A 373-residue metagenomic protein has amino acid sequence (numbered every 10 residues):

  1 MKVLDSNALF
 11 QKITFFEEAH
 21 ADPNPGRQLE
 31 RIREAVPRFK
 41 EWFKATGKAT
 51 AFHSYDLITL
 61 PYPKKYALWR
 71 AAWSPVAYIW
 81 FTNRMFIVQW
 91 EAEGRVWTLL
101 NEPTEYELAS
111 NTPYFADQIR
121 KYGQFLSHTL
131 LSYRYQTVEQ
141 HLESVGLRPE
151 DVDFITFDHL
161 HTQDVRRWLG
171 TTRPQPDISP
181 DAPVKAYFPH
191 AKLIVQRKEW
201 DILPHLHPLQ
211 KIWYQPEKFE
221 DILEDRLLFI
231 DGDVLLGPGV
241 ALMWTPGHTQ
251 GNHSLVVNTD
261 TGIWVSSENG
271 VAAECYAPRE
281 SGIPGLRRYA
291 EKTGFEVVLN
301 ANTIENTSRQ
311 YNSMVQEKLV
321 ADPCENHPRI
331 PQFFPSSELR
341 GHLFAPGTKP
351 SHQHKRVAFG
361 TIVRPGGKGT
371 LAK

Functional and structural regions predicted by a protein language model:
M1-E139, D151, G262-G270, G285-K373: Metallo-beta-lactamase
R84-A92, L100, E143-G146, P180-K185 (+1 more regions): Short amphipathic alpha-helices and their capping/turn segments at secondary-structure boundaries
Y106, H161, E199-W200, P246 (+2 more regions): Catalytic metal-binding/acid-base residues of hydrolase active sites
L130-Q136, H141-E143, Q175-W244, E291-S308 (+2 more regions): Metallo-beta-lactamase
P149-D151, H190: Short acidic capping loops at alpha-helix termini that bridge into adjacent secondary structure
V152-Q163: Metallo-beta-lactamase
R166-D177: Metal-dependent catalytic neighborhoods of phosphoester/phosphodiester hydrolases
D177-S179, K185, Q250, V256-E274 (+1 more regions): Conserved beta-sheet core of the metallophosphoesterase superfamily
